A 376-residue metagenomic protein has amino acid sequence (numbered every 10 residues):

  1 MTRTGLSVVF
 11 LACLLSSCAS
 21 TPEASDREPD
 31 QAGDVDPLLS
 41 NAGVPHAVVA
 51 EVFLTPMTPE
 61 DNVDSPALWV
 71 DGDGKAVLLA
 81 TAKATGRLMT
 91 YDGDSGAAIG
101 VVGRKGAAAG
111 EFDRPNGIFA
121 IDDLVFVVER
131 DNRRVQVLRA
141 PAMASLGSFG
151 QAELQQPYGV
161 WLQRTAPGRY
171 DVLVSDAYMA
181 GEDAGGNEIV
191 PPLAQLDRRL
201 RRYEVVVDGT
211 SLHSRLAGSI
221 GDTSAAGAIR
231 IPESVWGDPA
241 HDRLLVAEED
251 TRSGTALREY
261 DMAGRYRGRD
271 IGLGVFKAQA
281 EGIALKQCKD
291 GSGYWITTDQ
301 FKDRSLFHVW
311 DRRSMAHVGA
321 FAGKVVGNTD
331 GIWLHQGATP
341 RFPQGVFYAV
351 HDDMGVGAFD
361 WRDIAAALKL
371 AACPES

Functional and structural regions predicted by a protein language model:
M1-V8: Bacterial N-terminal signal peptides that target proteins for export
L14-S17: C-terminal motif of bacterial Sec signal peptides marking the signal peptidase cleavage site
A19-S376: Sequence/structural signature of beta-propeller domains
